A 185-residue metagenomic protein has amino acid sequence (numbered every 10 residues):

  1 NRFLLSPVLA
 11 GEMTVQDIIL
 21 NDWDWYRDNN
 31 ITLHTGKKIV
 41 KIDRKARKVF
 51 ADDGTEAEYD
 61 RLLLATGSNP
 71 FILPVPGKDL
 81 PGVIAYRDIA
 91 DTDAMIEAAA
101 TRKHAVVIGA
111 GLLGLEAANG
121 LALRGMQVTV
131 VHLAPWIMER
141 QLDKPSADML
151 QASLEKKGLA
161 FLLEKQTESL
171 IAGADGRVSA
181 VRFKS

Functional and structural regions predicted by a protein language model:
N1-T32, G120-P145: Beta1-alpha1 glycine-rich phosphate/pyrophosphate-binding loop at the start of Rossmann-like nucleotide-binding domains
L5, L9, L73-V75, V83 (+2 more regions): Short clusters of hydrophobic/aromatic residues that line enzyme substrate/ligand-binding pockets
N21-V106, E164, A180-S185: FAD-binding core/adjacent interface of flavoenzyme oxidoreductases
L33-F50, A57, L123-S185: A Rossmann-like FAD-binding core segment of flavoenzymes
L113: Hydrophobic/small residue at the entry helix of a nucleotide-binding pocket
E116-A117: Hydrolases whose catalytic domains are alpha/beta-hydrolase-1, hotdog thioesterase, or metallo-beta-lactamase-like
